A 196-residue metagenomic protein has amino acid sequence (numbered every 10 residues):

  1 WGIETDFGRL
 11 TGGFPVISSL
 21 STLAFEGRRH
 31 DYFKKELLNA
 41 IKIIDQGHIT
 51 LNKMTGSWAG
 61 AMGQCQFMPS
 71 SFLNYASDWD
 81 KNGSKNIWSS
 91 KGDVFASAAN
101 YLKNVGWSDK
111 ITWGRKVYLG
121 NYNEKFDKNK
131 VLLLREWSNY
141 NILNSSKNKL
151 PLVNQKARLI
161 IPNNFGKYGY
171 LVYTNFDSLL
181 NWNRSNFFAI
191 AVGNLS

Functional and structural regions predicted by a protein language model:
W1-A99, K103, W113: Acidic/His-rich structured neighborhood in mature extracellular/periplasmic domains
A24, I44-H48, A76, G106 (+3 more regions): Generic secondary-structure transition motif, activating predominantly at the C-termini of alpha-helices
I49, W107-I111, F188: Intrinsically disordered or highly flexible coil/loop and linker segments, enriched in small and charged/polar residues
T50, Q64-F67, D80, D93 (+7 more regions): Alpha-helical protein-protein interaction elements
N52, K110, S145-K149: Residue-level signal for secondary-structure boundary elements
G83, I87, G92-N139: Helix-loop elements that line ligand-binding/catalytic pockets
V117-S196: C-terminal soluble interaction/assembly domains
